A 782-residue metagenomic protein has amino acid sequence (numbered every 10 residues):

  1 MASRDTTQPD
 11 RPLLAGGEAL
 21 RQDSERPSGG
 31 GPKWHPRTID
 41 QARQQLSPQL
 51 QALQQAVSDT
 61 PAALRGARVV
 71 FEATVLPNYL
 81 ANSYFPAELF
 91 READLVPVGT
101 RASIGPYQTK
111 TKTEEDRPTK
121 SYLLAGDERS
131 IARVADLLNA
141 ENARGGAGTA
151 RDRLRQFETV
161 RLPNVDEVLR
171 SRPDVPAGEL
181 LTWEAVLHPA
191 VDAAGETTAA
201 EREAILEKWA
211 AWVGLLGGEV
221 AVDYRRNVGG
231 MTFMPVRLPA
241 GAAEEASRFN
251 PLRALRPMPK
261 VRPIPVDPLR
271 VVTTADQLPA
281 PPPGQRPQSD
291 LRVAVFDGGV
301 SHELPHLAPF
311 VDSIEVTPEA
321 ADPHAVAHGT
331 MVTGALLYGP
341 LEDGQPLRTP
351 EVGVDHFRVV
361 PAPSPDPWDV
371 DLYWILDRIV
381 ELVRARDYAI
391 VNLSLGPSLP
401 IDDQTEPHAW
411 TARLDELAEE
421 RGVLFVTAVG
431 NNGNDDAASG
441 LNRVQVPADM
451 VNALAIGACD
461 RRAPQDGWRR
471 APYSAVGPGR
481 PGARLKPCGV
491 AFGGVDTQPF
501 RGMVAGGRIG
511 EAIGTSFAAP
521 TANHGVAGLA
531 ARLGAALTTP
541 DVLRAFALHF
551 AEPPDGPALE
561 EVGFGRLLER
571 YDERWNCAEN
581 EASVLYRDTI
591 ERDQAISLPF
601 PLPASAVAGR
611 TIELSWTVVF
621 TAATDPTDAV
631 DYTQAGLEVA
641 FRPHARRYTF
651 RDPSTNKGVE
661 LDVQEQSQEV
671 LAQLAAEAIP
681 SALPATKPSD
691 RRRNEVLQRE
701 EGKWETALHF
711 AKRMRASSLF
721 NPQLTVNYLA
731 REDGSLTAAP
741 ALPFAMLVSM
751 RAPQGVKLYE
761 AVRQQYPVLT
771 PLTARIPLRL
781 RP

Functional and structural regions predicted by a protein language model:
A2-Q55, E92-L181, E207-P282: Autoinhibitory propeptides
S3-E18, Y632-R646, F710-P782: C-terminal edge strands of extracellular/lumenal beta-sandwich accessory domains
R65-G105, E184-V186, A193-L216, E613-V696: Extended low-complexity, serine/threonine- and proline-enriched intrinsically disordered segments
E201-A204, P361-V446, A512-I513, F517: Substrate-binding/access-modulating region of protease and related hydrolase catalytic domains
P282-E315, E319-V370, E420-G422, M450-N452 (+2 more regions): Subtilisin-like serine protease catalytic core
G299, P305, R443-A527: Extracellular S/T/G-rich loop segment that most often corresponds to the catalytic His/Ser-adjacent loop
G563-F650: Secreted peptidase-domain scaffold signal
I612-L614, L671-N694, K703-G734: Noncatalytic modules at the cell exterior or secretory-pathway interfaces, chiefly beta-strand-rich lectin/adhesion
